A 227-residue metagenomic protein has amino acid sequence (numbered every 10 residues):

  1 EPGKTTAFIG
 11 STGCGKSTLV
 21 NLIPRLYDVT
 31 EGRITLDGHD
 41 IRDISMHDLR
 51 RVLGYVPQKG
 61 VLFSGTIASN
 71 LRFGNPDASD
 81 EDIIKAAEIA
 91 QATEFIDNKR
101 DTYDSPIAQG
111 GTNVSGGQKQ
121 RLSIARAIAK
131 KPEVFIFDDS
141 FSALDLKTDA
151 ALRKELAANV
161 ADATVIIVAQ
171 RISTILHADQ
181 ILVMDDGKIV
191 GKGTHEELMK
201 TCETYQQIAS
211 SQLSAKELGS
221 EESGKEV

Functional and structural regions predicted by a protein language model:
E1-V227: ABC-type nucleotide-binding domain
